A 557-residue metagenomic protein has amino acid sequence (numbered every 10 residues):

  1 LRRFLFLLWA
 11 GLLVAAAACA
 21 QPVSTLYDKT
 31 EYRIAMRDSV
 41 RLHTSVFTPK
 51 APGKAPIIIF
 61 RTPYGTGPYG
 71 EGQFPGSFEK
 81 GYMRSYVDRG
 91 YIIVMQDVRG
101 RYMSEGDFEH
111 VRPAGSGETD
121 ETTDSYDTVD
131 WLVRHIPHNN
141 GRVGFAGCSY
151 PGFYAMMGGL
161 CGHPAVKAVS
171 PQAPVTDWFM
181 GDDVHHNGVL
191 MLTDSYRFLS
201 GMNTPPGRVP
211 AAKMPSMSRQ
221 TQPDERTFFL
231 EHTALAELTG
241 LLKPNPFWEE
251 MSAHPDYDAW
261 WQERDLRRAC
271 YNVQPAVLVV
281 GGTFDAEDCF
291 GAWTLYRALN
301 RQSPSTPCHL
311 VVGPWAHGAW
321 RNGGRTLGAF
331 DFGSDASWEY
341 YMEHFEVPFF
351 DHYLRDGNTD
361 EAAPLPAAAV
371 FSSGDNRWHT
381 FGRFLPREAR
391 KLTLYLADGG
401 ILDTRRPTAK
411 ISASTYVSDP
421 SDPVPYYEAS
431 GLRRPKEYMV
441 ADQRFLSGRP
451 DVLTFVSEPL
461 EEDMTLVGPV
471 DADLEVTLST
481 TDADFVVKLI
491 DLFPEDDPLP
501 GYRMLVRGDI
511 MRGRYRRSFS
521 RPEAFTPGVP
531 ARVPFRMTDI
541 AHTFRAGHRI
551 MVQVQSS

Functional and structural regions predicted by a protein language model:
Q21-G53, V456-E462, E475, F525: N-terminal cap/lid segment of alpha/beta-hydrolase-fold proteins
K50-R134, V184, N322-G333, S447-R449 (+2 more regions): Cap/lid segment of the alpha/beta-hydrolase catalytic domain
E79-K80, D88, T122, M157-N272: Accessory cap/linker subdomain of secreted extracellular hydrolases
P137-S149: Alpha/beta-hydrolase fold nucleophile elbow
G147-M157: Glycine-rich nucleophile elbow surrounding the catalytic serine of serine-hydrolase chemistry
S218-T233, T326-S557: C-terminal, loop-rich substrate-recognition/catalytic regions characterized by aromatic stacking residues
V273, V279-G281: Short beta-strand/loop motif that positions the catalytic acidic residue of the alpha/beta-hydrolase fold
A286-W293: Conserved alpha/beta-hydrolase "acid-adjacent" motif
